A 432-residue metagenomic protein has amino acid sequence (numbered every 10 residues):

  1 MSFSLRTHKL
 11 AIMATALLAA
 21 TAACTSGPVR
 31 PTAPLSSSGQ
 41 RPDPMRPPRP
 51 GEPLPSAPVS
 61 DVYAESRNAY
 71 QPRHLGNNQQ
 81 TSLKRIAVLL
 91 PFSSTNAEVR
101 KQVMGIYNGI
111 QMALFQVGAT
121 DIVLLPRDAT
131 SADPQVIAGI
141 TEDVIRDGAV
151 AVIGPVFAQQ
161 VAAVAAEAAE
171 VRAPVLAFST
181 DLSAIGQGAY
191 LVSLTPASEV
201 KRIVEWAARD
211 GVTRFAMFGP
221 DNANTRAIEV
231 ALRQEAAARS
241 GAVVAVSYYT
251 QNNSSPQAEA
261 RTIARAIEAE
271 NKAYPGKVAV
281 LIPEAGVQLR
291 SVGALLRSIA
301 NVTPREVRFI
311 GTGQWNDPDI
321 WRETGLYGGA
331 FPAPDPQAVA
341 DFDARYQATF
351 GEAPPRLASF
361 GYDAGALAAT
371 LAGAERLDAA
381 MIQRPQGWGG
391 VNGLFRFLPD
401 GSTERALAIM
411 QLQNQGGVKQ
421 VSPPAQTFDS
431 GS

Functional and structural regions predicted by a protein language model:
A20-A23: C-terminal motif of bacterial Sec signal peptides marking the signal peptidase cleavage site
T25-P28: Bacterial signal peptide processing site
Q102-G105, Q116, T120-S183, S193: Beta-alpha junction/loop-to-helix N-cap segments that form part of ligand/metal-binding clefts
V144-V156, L176-F178, R214-G219, E270-Q288 (+2 more regions): Periplasmic-binding protein-like
P174-L176, S183-W206, G219, G325-D335: Short beta-strand elements at the ligand-binding edges of bilobed clamshell
L191-Y249: An alpha-beta-alpha
L289-Y362: Extracellular/periplasmic periplasmic-binding protein-like sensory domains
F350-V421, G431: Segments of small-molecule ligand-sensing domains
